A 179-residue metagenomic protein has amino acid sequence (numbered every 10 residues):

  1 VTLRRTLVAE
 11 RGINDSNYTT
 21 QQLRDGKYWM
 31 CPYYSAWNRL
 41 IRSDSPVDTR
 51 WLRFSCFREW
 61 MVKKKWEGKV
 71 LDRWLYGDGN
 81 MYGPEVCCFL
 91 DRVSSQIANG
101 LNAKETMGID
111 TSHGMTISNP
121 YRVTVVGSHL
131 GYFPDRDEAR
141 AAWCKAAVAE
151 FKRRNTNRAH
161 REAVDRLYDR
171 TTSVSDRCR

Functional and structural regions predicted by a protein language model:
V1-D25: Eukaryotic non-globular interaction segments with acidic/serine-rich, low-complexity composition and alpha-helical
L3, L7, M107, S112 (+3 more regions): N-terminal compositionally biased, intrinsically disordered segments and leader/signal-like regions
N17, Q22-W29, Y33, N38-R39 (+2 more regions): Short, cationic Gly/His-enriched loop motifs
P46-V47, V126-D137: A short, exposed loop/beta-hairpin motif centered on an aromatic-Gly-Thr core
F57, V123, F133, A139-A147: An aromatic-rich alpha-helical recognition segment common to small helix-rich domains
W60, K64, A146-R153: Structured segments of extracytoplasmic/periplasmic soluble domains in secreted or envelope-associated proteins
E150-R179: Extended, polar beta-sheet/loop recognition surfaces of beta-rich domains that mediate binding to diverse ligands
